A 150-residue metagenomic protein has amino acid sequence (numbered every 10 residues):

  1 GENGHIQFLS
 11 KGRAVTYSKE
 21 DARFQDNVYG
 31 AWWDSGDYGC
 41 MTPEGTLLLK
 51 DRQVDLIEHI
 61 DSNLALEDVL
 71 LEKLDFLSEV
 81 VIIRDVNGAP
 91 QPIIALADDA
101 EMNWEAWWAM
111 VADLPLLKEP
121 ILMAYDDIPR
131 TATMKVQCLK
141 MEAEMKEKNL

Functional and structural regions predicted by a protein language model:
G1-Y29, H59-D61: Conserved ATP/PPi-binding loop(s) of AMP-dependent carboxylate-activating enzymes
E2-G4, A31, G45, G88: Structural signal for glycine-centered tight turns and loop->strand junctions in beta-sheet-rich domains
S10, T16, G36-L116, P129 (+1 more regions): AMP-binding/adenylate-forming catalytic core of the ANL superfamily
G30-A31, K118-I121: Short loop/turn motifs at secondary-structure junctions and domain boundaries
W33-S35, M123-A124: Short, small/polar residue-rich loop motifs at catalytic or cofactor-binding pockets
I60, M145-L150: A short, polar/charged loop-to-alpha-helix boundary motif
V81, I121-M123: Residues embedded in well-ordered beta-strands within globular domains across many folds
Y125-E147: Flexible lysine-rich "adenylation lid" loop at the C-terminal edge of ANL adenylation domains
